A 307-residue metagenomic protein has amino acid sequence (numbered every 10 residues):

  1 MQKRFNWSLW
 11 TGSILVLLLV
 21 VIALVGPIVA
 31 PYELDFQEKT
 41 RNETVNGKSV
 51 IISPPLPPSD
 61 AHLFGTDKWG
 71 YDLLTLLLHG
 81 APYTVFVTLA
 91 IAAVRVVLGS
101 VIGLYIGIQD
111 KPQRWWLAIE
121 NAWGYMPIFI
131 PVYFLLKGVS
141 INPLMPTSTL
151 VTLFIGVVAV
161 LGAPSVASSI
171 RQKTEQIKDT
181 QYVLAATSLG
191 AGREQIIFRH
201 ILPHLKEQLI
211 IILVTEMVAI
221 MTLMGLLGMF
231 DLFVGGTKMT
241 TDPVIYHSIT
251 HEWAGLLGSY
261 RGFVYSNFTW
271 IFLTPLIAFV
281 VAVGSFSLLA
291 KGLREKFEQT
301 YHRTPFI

Functional and structural regions predicted by a protein language model:
M1-Y105, D110-R114, Y125-F129, F233-G236 (+2 more regions): Gly/Trp-centered helix-boundary motif
D67, V94, G99, G107 (+2 more regions): Generic hydrophobic transmembrane alpha-helix motif, especially the helices
L76-V87, I91, L104, L117 (+8 more regions): Start (N-cap) of specific transmembrane helices in multi-pass transporter permeases
I102-I106, L135, V139, I170 (+4 more regions): Hydrophobic alpha-helical interface/terminus motif in multipass membrane transporters
P112, Q172-T187, L293, T300: Transmembrane helix boundary and interhelical loop/hinge segments in multi-pass membrane proteins
A159, A163, A167, I220 (+1 more regions): Alpha-helical transmembrane segments
I212-H247: Non-cytoplasmic
